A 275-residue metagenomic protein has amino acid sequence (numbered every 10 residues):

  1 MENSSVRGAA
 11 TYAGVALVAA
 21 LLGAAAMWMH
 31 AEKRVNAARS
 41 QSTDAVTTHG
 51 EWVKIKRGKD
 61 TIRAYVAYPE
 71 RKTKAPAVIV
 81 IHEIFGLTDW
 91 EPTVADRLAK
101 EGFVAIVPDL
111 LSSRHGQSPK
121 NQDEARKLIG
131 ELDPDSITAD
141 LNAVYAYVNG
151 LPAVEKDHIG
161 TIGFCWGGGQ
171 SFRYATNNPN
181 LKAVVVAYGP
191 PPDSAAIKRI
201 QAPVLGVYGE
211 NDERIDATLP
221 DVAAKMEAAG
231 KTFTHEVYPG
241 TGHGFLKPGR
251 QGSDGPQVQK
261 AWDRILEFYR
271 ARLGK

Functional and structural regions predicted by a protein language model:
S4-I55, I62-Y65: An N-terminal hydrophobic leader/cap segment in hydrolases
R39-V46, W52-G150, K247-G249: Serine-hydrolase catalytic machinery in alpha/beta-hydrolase-like enzymes
F103, L110, G189, Y238-G240: Active-site loop/turn elements of alpha/beta-hydrolase fold enzymes, especially the short glycine-/histidine-rich
L141-Q201: Primarily recognizes the serine-hydrolase "nucleophile elbow" in alpha/beta-hydrolase and SGNH/GDSL folds
L141-Y145, L219, A223, L266: Generic structural signal for well-ordered alpha-helices, preferentially at hydrophobic/aromatic core positions
I200, G206-Y208: Short beta-strand/loop motif that positions the catalytic acidic residue of the alpha/beta-hydrolase fold
N211-D216: Acidic catalytic loop of the alpha/beta-hydrolase fold
E227, T232-K275: C-terminal catalytic histidine-bearing segment of alpha/beta-hydrolase fold enzymes
